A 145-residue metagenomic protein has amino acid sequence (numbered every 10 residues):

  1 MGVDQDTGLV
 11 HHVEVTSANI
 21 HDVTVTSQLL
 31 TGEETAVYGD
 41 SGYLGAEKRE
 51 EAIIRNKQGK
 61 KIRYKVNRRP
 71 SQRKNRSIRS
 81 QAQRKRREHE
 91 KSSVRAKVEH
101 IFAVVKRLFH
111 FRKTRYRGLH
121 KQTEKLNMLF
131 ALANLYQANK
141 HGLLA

Functional and structural regions predicted by a protein language model:
M1-I54, K60, N127-A133: Polybasic low-complexity intrinsically disordered regions
L9, F109-T114, N134-A145: Short helix-capping/linker segments at secondary-structure and domain boundaries
T16-S17, R117-T123, H141-A145: Short alpha-helical "patches" and their helix-cap loops
T31, T35-A36, S41-H120, E124: Helix-centered, glycine/charged polyanion-binding patches within enzymatic domains that contact phosphate-containing
R69-S71, R95, L129, A138 (+1 more regions): Intrinsically disordered and other compositionally biased segments
